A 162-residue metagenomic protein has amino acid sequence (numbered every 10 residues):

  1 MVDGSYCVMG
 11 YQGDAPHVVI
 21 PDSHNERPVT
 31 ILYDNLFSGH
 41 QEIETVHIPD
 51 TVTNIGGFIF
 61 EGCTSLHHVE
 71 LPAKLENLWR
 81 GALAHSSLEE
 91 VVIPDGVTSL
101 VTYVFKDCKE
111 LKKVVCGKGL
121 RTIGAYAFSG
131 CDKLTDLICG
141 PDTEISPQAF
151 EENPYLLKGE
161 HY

Functional and structural regions predicted by a protein language model:
V2-G4, G13-I31, Q41-N54, T64-N77 (+4 more regions): Structural signature of tandem-repeat unit edges
C7: Condensing-enzyme catalytic core mediating Claisen C-C bond formation in acyl metabolism
Y11, L36-S38: Acidic, Ser/Thr
Y33-L36, G56-I59, W79-A82, V101-V104 (+2 more regions): Consensus positions within tandem repeat domains that build extended binding/scaffold surfaces
